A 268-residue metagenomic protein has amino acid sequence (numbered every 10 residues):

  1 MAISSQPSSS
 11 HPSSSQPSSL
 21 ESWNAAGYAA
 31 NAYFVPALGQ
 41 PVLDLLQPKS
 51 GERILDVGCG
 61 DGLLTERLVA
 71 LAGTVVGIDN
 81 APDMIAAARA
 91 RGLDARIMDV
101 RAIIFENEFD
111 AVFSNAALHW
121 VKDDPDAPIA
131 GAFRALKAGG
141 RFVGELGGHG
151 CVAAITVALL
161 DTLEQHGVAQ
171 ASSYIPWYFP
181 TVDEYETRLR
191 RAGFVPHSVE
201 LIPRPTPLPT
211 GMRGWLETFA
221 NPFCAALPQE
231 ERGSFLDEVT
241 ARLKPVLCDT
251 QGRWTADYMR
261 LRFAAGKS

Functional and structural regions predicted by a protein language model:
A2-S4, S15-E52, L63-L64: Conserved class I S-adenosyl-L-methionine
L55-V57, D61-I103, A111, A127: Class I SAM-dependent methyltransferase SAM/SAH-binding core
A111-P125, L146: A short SAM/SAH-binding and catalytic strip from SAM-dependent methyltransferases
D126-R141: A short glycine-rich, Lys/Arg-flanked "PGG" loop and its adjoining helix->strand segment in the class I
G139-P209, A225: Conserved catalytic/acceptor-binding region of the Class I
A192, P196-Q251: C-terminal helical/coil "lid" or tail adjacent to the Rossmann-like core of SAM-dependent
E217, L261-S268: Core SAM-dependent methyltransferase catalytic element
